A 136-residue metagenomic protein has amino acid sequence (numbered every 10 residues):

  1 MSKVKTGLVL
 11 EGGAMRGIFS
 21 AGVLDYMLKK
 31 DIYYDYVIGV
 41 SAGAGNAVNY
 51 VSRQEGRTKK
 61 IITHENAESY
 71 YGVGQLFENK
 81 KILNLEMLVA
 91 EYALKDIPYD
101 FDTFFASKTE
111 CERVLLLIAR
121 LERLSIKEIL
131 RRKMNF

Functional and structural regions predicted by a protein language model:
M1-V40, V48-F136: Patatin-like phospholipase
